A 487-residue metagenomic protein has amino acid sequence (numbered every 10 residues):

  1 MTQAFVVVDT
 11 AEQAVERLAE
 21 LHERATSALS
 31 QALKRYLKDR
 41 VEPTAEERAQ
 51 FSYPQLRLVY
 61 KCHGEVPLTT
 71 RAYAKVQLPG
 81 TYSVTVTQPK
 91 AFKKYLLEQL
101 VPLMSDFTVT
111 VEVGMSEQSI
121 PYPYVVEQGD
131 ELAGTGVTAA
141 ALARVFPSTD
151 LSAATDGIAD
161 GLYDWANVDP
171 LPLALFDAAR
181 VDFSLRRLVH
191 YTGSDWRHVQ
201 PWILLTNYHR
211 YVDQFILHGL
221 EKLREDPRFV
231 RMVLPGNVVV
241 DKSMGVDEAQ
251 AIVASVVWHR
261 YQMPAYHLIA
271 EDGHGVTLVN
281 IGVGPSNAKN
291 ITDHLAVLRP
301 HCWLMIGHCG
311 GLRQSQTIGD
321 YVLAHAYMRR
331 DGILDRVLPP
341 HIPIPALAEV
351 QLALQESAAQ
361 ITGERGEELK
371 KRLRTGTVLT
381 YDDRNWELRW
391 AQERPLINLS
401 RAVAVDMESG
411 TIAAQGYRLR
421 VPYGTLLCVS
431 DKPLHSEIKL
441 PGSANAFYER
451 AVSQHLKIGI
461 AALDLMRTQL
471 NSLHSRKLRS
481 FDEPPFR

Functional and structural regions predicted by a protein language model:
M1-C302, G310-R487: Accessory terminal and edge-of-domain segments that mediate assembly/interaction and cofactor placement around
